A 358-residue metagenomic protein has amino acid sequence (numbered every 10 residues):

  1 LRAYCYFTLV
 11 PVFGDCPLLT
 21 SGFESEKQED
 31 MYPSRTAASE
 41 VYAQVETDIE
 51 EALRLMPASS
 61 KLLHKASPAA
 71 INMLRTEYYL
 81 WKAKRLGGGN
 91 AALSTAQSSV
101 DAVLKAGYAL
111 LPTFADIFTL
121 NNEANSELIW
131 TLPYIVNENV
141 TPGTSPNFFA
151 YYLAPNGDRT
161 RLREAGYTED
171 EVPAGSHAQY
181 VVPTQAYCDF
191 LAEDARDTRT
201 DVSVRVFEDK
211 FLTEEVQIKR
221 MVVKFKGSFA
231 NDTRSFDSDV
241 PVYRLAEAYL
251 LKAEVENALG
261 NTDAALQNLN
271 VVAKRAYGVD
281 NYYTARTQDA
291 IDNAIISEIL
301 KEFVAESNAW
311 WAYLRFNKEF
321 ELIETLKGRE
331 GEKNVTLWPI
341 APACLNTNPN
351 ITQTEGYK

Functional and structural regions predicted by a protein language model:
L1-P146, A192-K358: Acidic/polar-rich alpha-helix caps and helix-coil junctions
N137-E171, E306: Acidic-aromatic pocket-rim loops
F148, G157, G175, Q185 (+2 more regions): Intrinsically disordered, low-complexity segments enriched in proline/serine/threonine
L153, E171, V181, L337-I340 (+1 more regions): Selective for proline/serine-rich intrinsically disordered segments in cytosolic/nuclear regulatory regions
G157-T160, G166, E171, G175-H177 (+3 more regions): Intrinsic-disorder/low-complexity loop/linker signature
R161-V204: A short, charged
